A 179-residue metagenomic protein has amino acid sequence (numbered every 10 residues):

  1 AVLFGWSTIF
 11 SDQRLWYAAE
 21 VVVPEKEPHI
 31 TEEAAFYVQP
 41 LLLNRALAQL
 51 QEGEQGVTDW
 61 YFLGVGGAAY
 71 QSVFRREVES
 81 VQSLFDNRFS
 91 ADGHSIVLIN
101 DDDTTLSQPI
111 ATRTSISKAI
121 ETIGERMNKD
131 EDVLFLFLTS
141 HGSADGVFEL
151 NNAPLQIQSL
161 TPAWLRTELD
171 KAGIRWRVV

Functional and structural regions predicted by a protein language model:
V2-D132: Boundary/activation segment at the start of structured domains
R75, R175-V179: Short, intrinsically disordered, charge-balanced linker/junction segments flanking boundaries in proteins
V133-H141, V178-V179: Beta-strand elements within well-structured catalytic alpha/beta cores of enzymes that handle phosphate/sulfate esters
S140-I174: A short, glycine/acidic-enriched catalytic loop
